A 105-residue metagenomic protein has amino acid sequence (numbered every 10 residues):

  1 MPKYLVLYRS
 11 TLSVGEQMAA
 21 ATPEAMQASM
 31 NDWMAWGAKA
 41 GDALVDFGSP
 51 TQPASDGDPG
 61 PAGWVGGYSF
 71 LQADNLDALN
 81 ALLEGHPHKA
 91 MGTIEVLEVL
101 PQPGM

Functional and structural regions predicted by a protein language model:
M1-M105: Conserved, structured core segments of small domains
